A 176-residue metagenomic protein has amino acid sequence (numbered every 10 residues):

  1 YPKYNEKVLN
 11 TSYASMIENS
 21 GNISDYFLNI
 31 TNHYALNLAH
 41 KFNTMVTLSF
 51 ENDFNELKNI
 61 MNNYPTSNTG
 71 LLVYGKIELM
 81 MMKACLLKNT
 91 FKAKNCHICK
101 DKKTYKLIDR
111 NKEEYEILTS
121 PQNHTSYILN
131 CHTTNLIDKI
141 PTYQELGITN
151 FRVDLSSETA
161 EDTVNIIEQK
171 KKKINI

Functional and structural regions predicted by a protein language model:
Y1-I176: Active-site pocket-lining/capping segments in soluble small-molecule metabolic enzymes
